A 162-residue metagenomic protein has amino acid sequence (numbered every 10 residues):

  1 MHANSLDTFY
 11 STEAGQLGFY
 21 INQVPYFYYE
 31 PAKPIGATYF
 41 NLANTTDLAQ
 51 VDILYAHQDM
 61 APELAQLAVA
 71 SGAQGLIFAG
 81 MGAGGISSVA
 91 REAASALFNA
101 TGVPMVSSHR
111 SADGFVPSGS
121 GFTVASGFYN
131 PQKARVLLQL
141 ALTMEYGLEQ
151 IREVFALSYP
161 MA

Functional and structural regions predicted by a protein language model:
M1-G75, M81-A83: Accessory alpha-helical/coil subdomains and C-terminal extensions that flank or cap enzyme catalytic cores
L67, G80-A162: C-terminal non-catalytic interaction/assembly regions of soluble proteins
